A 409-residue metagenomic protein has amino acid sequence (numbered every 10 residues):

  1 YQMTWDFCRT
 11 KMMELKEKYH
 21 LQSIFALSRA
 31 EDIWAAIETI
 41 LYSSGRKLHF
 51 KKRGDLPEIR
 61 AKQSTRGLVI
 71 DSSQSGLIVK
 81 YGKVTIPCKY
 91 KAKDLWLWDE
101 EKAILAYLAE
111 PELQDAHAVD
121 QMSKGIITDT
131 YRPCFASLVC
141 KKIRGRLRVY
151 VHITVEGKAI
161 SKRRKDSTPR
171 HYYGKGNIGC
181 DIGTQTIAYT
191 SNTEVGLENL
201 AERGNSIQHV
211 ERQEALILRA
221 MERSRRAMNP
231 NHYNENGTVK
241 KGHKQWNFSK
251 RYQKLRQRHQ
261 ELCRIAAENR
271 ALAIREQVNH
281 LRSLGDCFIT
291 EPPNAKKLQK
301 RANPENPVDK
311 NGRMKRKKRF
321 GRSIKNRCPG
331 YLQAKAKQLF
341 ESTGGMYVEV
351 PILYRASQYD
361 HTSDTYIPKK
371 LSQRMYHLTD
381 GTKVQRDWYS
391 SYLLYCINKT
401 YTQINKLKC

Functional and structural regions predicted by a protein language model:
Y1, A30, A92-D94, G242 (+2 more regions): Acidic, low-complexity intrinsically disordered regions
Y1-R29, N229, Y233-K241, N247-R256: Long, compositionally biased intrinsically disordered regions
M3-I143, R322, N326: Acidic carboxylate diad motif detector
R132-C134, G145-V149, G176: Residues at beta-strand starts and edge strands
V149-C409: Positively charged, helix-rich recognition surfaces that bind polyanionic ligands
